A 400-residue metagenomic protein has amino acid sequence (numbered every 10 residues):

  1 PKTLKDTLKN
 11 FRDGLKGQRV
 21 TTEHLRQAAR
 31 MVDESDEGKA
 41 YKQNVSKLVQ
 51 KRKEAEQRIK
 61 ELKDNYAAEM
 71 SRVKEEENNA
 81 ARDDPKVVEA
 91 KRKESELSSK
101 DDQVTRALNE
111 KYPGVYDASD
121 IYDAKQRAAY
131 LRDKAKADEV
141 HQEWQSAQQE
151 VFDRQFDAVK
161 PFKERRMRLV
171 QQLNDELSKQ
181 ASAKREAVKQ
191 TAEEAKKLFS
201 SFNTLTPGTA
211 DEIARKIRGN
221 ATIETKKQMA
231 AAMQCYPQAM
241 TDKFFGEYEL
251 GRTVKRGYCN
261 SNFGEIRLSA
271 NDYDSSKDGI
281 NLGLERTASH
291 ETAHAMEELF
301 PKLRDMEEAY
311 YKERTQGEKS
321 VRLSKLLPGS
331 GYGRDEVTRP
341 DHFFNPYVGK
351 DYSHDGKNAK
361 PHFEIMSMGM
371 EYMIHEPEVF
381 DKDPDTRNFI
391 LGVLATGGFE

Functional and structural regions predicted by a protein language model:
T3, F11-G14, H24-V32, K91 (+7 more regions): Active-site-flanking segments in enzyme catalytic domains
T3-D6, N10, G17, Q43 (+11 more regions): N-terminal cationic leader/targeting segments used for protein routing and processing
L4, L8-L62, E69: Charged heptad-repeat coiled-coil "rod" segments that mediate homo-/hetero-oligomerization in large eukaryotic
T21-T22, R58-V140: Extended alpha-helical coiled-coil "stalk/arm" regions that act as elongated linkers or oligomerization scaffolds
V45-L48, R52, I59, V73 (+5 more regions): Long, charged amphipathic alpha-helices with heptad-repeat/coiled-coil character
R127-Y130, K134-A181, R185, A192 (+1 more regions): Intrinsically disordered, low-complexity acidic Ser/Thr-rich regulatory segments
